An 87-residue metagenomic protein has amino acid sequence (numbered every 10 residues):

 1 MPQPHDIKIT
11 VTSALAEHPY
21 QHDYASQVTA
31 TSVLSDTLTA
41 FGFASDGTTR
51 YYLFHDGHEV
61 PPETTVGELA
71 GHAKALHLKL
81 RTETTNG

Functional and structural regions predicted by a protein language model:
M1-G87: Ubiquitin system architectures
